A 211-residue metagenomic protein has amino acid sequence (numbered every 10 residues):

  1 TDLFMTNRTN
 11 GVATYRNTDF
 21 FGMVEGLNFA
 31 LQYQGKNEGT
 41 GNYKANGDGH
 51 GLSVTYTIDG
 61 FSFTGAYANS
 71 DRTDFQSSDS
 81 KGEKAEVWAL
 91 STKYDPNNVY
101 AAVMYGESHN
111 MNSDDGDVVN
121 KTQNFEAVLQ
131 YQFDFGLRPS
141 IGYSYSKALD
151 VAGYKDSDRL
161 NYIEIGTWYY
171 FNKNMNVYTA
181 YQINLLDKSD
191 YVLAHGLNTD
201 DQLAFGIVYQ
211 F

Functional and structural regions predicted by a protein language model:
T1-M23: Glycine/proline-centered hinge or cleavage motifs at structural transition points of membrane proteins
T1-T6, N37-A45, D74-K81, N112-V118 (+2 more regions): Outer-membrane beta-barrel domain signature
A13, I165, Y169-F171, N198-F211: Outer-membrane beta-barrel "beta-signal"
F20-L27, G136, N174: Short loop/turn motifs that connect adjacent beta-strands in outer-membrane beta-barrel proteins
A30-Q32, A102-M104, G142, Y178-A180 (+1 more regions): Outer-envelope exported proteins of Gram-negative bacteria
A30-T57, S62-T64: Right-handed parallel beta-helix
H50-I165, Y169: Detector for outer-membrane/organellar transmembrane beta-barrel domains, recognizing the amphipathic beta-strand
E164-Q182, L186: C-terminal closing repeat unit and adjoining cap/tail of repeat-based domains
